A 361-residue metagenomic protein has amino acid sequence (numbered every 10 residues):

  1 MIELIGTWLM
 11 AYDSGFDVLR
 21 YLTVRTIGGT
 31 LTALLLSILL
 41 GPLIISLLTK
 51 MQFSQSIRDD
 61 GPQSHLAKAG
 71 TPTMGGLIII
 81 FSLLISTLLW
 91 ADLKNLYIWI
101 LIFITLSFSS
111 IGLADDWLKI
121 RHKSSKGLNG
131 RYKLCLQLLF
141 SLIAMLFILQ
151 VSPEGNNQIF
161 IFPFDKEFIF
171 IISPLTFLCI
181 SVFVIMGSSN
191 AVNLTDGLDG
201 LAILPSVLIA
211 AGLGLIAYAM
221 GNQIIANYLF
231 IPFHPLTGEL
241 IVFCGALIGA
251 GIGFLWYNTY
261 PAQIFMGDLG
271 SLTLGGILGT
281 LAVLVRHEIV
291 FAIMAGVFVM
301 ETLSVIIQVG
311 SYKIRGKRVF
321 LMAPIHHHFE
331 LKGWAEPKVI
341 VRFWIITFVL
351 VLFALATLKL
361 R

Functional and structural regions predicted by a protein language model:
I2-I44, L83-S110, A144, I148-Q150 (+3 more regions): Alpha-helical transmembrane segments
P42-D60: Membrane-interface helix-loop junction between the first two transmembrane segments
M51-F53, K123, L269: Juxtamembrane helix-loop transition segments at the membrane interface in multi-pass membrane proteins
I57-T71, K123-L136, H326, L331: Juxtamembrane helix-capping/reentrant segments at transmembrane boundaries
K68-I80, R131-F140, E336-I346: Select subsegments of transmembrane alpha-helices in polytopic membrane proteins, especially boundary-proximal
G75, D116, D268: Divalent metal-coordination and catalytic microenvironments
S110-W117: Alpha-helical transmembrane segments within multi-pass membrane transporters and channels
K119-N129, F162-I172: Membrane interface segments of multi-pass transport proteins and intramembrane proteases
